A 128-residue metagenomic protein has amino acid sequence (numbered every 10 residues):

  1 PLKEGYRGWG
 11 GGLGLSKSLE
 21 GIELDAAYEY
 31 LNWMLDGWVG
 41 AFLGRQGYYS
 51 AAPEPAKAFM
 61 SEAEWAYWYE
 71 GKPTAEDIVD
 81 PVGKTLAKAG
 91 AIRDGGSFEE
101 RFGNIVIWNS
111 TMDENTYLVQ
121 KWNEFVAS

Functional and structural regions predicted by a protein language model:
P1-R7: Short beta-strand->loop
L2, K17-S18, I105, N109: A general structural-boundary detector
G5, E29, S61-E64, N104 (+1 more regions): Acidic, low-complexity intrinsically disordered regions
G5, G12-G14, R101: Residue-level preference for alpha-helix termini and adjacent loops
Y6, G21-D25, N109-T116: Soluble non-cytosolic domains of exported or imported proteins
G11-R93: Mature extracytoplasmic/periplasmic domains
V82-S128: Conserved C-terminal helix/tail region of periplasmic/extracytoplasmic solute-binding proteins
